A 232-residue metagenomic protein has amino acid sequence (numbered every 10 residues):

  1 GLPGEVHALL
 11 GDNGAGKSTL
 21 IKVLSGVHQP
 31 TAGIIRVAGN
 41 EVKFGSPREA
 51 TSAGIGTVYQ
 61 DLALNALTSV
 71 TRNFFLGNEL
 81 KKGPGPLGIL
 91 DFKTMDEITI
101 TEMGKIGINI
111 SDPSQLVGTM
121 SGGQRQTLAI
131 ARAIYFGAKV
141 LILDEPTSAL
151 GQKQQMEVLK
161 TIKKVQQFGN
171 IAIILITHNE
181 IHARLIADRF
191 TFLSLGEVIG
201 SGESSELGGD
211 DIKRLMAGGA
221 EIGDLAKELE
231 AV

Functional and structural regions predicted by a protein language model:
G1-V232: Glycine-rich phosphate-binding loops of nucleotide-dependent enzymes
